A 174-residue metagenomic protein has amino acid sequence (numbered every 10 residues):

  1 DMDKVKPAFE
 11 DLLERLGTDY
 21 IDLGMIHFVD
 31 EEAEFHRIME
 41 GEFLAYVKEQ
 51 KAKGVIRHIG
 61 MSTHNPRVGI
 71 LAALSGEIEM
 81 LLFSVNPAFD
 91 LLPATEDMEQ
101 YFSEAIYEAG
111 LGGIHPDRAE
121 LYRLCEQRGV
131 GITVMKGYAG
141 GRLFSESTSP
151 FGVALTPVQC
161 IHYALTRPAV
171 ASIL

Functional and structural regions predicted by a protein language model:
D1-E10: Glycine-rich anion/phosphate-binding loops
K6, D19, A52: N-terminal binding-site loop/beta-alpha segment at the start of enzyme catalytic domains that lines or forms
D11-E34, V170: Active-site groove signature of glycoside hydrolases
F28-L174: Beta/alpha (TIM)-barrel catalytic core signal, keyed to glycine-rich beta->alpha loops juxtaposed to Asp/Glu that bind
